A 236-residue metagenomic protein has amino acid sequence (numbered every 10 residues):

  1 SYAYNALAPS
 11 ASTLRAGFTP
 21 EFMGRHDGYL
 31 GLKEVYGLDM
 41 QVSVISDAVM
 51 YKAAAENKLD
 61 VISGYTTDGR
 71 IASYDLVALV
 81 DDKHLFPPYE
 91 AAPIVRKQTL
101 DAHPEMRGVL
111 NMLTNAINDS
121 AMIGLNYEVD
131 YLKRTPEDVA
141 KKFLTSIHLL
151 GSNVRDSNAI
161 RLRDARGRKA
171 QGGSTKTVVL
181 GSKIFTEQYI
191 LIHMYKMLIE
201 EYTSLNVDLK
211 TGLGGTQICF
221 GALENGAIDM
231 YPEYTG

Functional and structural regions predicted by a protein language model:
S1, Y89-H103: A bilobed periplasmic-binding-protein/Venus flytrap-type ligand-binding module shared by bacterial periplasmic
S1-K52, R134-D138, T175-L209, L213: Bilobed "Venus flytrap"/periplasmic-binding protein-like clamshell domains and structurally analogous long
S1-P9, G24-D27, A102-R155: Ligand-binding clefts/hinges and TM-proximal coupling segments of bilobed small-molecule sensing domains
A6-R15, K141-L180: Immediate post-signal peptide segment of exported/extracytoplasmic ligand-binding proteins
V42-V44, G124-V129, S152-S157, L205-G212: Surface-exposed patches in mature extracellular/periplasmic domains of secreted proteins
Y51-K83, P232-G236: A ligand-binding cleft/hinge motif common to bilobed small-molecule-binding domains
D81-A91: Short Pro/Gly-enriched coil loops immediately N-terminal to beta-strands
T211-I228, Y234-G236: Acidic helix-start/capping segments at beta-turn-to-alpha-helix junctions
